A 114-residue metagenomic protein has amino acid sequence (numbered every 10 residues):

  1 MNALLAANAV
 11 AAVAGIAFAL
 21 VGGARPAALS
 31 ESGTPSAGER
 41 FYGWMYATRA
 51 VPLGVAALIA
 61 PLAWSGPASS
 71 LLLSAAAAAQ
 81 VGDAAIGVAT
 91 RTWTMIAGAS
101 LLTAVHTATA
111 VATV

Functional and structural regions predicted by a protein language model:
M1-A6, I59-A68, A108-V114: Helix-coil boundary and interhelical linker segments in multi-pass alpha-helical membrane proteins
L5-S30: N-terminal signal-anchor/start-transfer transmembrane helix
V13-V21, G38-L62, S74-A78, G82: Core segments of alpha-helical transmembrane spans in multipass integral membrane proteins
F18-G22, A85, A89-T90, V105-V114: Membrane-water interface at the C-terminal end of transmembrane alpha helices
R25-Y42: Interfacial loop at the N-terminal end of multi-pass membrane proteins
R40-T48, A99-V114: Small-residue-rich segments of transmembrane alpha-helices in multi-pass membrane proteins, especially helix faces
A63-W64, L71, G82-I96, V114: Membrane-helix boundary connector in multi-pass membrane proteins
L73-A84, G98-A110: Hydrophobic alpha-helical segments of small multi-pass membrane proteins
